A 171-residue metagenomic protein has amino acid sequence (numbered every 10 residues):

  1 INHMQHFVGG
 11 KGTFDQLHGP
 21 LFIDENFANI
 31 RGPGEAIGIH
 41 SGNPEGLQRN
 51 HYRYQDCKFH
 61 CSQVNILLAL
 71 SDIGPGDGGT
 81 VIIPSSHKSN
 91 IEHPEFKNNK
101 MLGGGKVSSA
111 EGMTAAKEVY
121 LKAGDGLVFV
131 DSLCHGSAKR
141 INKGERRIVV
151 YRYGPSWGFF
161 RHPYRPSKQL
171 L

Functional and structural regions predicted by a protein language model:
I1-P33, G38, L47-C61: Signature of the catalytic double-stranded beta-helix
F7-G10, I73, S156: Phosphate/oxyanion-binding loops and surfaces in catalytic or ligand/nucleic-acid-binding neighborhoods
E25, C61-L67, D77, A116-E118 (+2 more regions): Extracellular structured ligand-interaction cores
R31, I83-N90, R152-G158: Short edge-strand/loop segments of extracellular domains
G32, S41-N43, V64, L68-D72 (+1 more regions): Short, structured patches in soluble enzyme cores that scaffold and shape functional sites
S41-H51, K97-A115, E145, Y164-L170: Short, surface-exposed loop/helix-turn segments at secondary-structure junctions that function as lids/hinges flanking
F59-Q63, I73-C134, A138: Double-stranded beta-helix
F96-K97, A123-V128, S132-L171: Non-heme Fe(II)/2-oxoglutarate
